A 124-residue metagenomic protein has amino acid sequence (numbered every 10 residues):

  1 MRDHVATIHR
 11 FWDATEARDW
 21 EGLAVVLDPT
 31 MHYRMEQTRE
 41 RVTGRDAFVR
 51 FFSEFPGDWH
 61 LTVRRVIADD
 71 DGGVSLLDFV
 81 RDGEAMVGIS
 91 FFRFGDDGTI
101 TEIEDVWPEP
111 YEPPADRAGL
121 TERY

Functional and structural regions predicted by a protein language model:
M1-E21, V25, P29, P114 (+1 more regions): Short, low-complexity N-terminal intrinsically disordered segments enriched in polar/charged residues
D3, V49-Y124: A beta-strand edge to alpha-helix "cap/lid" segment located at domain peripheries
I8-F11, G22-A24, M31, G44 (+5 more regions): Hydrophobic pocket/interface hotspot
A14, T38-R39, R64: Short N-terminal micro-motifs specific to bacterial/archaeal maturation and metal-cluster initiation sites
E16, M31, R81-G83: Flexible interhelical turns and helix-capping residues at alpha-helix boundaries within structured domains
H32-R41: A short gly/proline-enriched turn/hairpin at secondary-structure junctions
